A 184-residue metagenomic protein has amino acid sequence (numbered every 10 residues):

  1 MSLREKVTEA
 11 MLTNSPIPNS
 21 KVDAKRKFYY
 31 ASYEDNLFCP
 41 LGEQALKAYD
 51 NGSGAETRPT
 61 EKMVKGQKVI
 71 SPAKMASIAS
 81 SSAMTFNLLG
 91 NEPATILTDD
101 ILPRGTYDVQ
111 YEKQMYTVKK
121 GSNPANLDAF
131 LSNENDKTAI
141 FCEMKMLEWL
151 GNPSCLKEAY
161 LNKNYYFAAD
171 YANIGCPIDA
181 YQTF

Functional and structural regions predicted by a protein language model:
M1-V118, P124: Nuclease-adjacent, charged terminal/linker segments that flank catalytic cores
L88, A139, Y165-F167: Hydrophobic transmembrane signal anchors and adjacent membrane-proximal interface regions, especially in viral
P93-A94, E134, L147: Residue-level marker of positions within ordered structural domains that often coincide with functionally constrained
K120-A129, Q182-F184: A Trp-anchored, charged/polar loop motif used as the substrate-binding/catalytic surface of acyl/ester-handling
A129, K145-C155: A short, conserved, highly charged catalytic patch centered on acidic carboxylates
F130-F141: Active-site beta-strand-loop-beta-strand hairpin of nuclease catalytic cores that positions key catalytic residues
G151-F184: Acidic, metal/cofactor-coordinating or nucleic-acid-engaging core segments within structured domains
